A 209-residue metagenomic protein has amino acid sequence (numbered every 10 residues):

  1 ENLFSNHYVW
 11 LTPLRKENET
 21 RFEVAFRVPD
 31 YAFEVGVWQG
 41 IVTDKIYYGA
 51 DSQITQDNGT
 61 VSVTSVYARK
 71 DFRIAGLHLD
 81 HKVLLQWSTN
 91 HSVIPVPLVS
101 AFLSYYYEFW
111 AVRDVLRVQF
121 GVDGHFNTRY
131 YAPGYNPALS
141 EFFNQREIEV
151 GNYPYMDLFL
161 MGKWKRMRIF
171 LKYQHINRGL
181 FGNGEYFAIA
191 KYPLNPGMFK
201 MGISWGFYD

Functional and structural regions predicted by a protein language model:
E1-D209: Exposed, low-structure sequence patches enriched in small/polar residues
